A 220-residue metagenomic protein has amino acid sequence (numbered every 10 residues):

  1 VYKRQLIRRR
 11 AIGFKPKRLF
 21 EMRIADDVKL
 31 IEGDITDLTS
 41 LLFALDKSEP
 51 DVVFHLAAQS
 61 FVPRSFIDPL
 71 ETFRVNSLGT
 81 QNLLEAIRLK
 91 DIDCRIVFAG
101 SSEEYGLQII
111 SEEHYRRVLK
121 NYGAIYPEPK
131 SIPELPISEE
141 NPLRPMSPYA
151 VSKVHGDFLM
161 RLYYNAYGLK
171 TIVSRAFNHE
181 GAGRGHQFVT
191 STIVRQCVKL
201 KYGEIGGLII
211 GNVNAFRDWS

Functional and structural regions predicted by a protein language model:
K3-H179: N-terminal Rossmann-like NAD(P)+-binding domain of SDR-like oxidoreductases, especially those catalyzing
H55, F98, I209-A215: A structural signal for the hydrophobic beta-strands that form the central parallel beta-sheet of Rossmann-like
E85, R161, S191-K199: Generic alpha-helical structural context detector
C94, G206-L208: Nucleotide donor/acceptor-binding cores
I109, V154, H179-R195, Y202-G206: Glycine/proline-rich active-site loop of Rossmann-fold NAD(P)-dependent oxidoreductases
M146-Y149, A176-Q187, G211-S220: Glycine-rich "substrate-gating" loop/helix at the edge of Rossmann-like oxidoreductase active sites
